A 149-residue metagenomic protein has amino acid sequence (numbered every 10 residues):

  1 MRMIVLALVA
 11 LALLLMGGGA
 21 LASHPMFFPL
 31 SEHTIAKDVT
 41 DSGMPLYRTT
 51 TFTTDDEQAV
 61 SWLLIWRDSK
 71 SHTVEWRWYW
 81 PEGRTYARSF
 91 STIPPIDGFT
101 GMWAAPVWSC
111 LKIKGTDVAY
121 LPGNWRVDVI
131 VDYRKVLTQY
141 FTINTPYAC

Functional and structural regions predicted by a protein language model:
M1-V5: Positively charged n-region of N-terminal signal peptides that target proteins for export
V9-L11: Hydrophobic helical h-region of N-terminal Sec-dependent signal peptides in bacterial secretory/periplasmic proteins
G17-G18: N-terminal signal peptide c-region/cleavage motif recognized by signal peptidases
S23-F141, T145: Contiguous segments within soluble domain cores/interaction surfaces
A148-C149: Short, solvent-exposed mixed-charge patches
